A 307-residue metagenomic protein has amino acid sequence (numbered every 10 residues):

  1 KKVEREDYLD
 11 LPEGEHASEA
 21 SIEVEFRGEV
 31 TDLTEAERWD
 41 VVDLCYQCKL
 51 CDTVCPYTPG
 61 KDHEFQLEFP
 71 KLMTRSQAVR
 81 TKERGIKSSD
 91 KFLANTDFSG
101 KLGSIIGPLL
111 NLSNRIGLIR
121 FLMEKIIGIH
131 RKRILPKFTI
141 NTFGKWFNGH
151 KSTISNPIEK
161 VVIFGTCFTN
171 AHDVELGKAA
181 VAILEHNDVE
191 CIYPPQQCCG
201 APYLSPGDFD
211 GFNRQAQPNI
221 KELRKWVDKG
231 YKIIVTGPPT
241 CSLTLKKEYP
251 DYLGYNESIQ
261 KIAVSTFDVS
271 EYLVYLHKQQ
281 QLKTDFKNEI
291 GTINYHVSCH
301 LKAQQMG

Functional and structural regions predicted by a protein language model:
K1, E13, A36-P59, S99-G103 (+2 more regions): Cysteine-centered iron-sulfur cluster-binding motifs in ferredoxin-type domains/subunits of redox enzymes
K1-D43, T58-S89: Non-heme iron-sulfur electron-transfer modules
H63, L67-G307: Iron-sulfur cluster-binding electron-transfer modules in prokaryotic oxidoreductases
